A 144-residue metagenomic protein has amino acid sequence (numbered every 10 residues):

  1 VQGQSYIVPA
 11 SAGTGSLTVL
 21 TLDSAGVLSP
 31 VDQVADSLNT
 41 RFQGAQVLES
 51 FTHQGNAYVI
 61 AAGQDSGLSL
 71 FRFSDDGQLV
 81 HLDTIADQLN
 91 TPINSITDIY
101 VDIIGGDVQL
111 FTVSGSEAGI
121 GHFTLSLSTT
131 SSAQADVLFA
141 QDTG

Functional and structural regions predicted by a protein language model:
V1-G144: Feature marking well-ordered beta-strand scaffolds used for ligand recognition
